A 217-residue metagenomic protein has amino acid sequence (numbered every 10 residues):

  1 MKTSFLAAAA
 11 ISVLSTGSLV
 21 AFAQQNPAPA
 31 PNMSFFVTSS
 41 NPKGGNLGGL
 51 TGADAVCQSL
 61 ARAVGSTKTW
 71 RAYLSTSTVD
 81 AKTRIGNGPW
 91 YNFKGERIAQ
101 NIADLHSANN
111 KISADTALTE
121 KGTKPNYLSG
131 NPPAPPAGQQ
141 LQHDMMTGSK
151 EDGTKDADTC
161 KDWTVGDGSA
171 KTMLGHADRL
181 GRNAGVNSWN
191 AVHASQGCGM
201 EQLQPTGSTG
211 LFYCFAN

Functional and structural regions predicted by a protein language model:
M1-S4: Positively charged n-region of N-terminal signal peptides that target proteins for export
A8-S18: Bacterial N-terminal signal peptides
F22-N217: Secreted/extracellular ectodomain signature
